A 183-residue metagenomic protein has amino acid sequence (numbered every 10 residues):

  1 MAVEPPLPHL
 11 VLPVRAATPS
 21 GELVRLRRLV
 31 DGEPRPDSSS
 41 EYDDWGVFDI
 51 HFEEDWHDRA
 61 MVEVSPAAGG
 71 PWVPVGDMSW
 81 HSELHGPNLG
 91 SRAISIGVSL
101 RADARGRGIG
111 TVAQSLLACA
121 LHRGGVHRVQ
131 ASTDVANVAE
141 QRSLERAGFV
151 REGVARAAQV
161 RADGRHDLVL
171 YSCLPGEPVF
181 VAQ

Functional and structural regions predicted by a protein language model:
M1-A104, A120-V129, A136, A158 (+1 more regions): GNAT-family acyltransferases
G97, A104-T111, G153: Alpha-helical hinge/cap motifs
G106-A120, V138-R146: Conserved acetyl-CoA-binding loop-helix of GNAT-fold acetyltransferases
I109, S132-T133: Residues that cap or flank secondary-structure elements
E145-A155: Conserved acetyl-CoA-binding loop of GNAT-fold acetyltransferases
